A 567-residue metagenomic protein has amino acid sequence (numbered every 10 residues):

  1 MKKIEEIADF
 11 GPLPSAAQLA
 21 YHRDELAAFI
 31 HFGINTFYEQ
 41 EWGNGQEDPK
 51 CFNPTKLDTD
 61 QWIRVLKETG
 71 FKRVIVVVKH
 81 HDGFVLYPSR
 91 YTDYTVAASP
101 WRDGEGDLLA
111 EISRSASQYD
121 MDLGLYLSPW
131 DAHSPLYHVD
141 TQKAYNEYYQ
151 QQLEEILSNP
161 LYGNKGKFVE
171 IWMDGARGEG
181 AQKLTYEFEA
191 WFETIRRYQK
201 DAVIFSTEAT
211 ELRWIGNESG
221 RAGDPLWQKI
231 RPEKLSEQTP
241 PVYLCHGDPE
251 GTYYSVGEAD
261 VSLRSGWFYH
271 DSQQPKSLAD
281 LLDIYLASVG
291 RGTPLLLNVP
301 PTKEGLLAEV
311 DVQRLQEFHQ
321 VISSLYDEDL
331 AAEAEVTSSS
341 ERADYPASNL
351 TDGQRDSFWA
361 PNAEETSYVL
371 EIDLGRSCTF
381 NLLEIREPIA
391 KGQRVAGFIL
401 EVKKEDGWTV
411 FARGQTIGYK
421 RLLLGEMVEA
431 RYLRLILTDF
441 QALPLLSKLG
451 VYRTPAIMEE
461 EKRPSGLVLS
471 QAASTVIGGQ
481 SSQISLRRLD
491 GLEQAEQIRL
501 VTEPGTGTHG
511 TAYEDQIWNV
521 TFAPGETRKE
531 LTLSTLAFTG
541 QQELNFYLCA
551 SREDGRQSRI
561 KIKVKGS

Functional and structural regions predicted by a protein language model:
M1-T366, E371-D373, E384-R394, E401-V402 (+3 more regions): Mature catalytic domains of secreted/periplasmic carbohydrate-active enzymes
T366-S367, G375-L382, A430, L492: Extended extracellular/luminal ectodomain segments enriched in beta-structured repeat modules
Y368-L370, N381, Q480-I484: Structural beta-strand segments of beta-rich domains
G375-S377, P388-A390, F440, L489-E493 (+1 more regions): Short solvent-exposed strand-capping/beta-turn motif centered on an Asx-Ser/Thr pair
V402-W408, E503-G507: Change "in extracellular beta-sheet-rich domains … of secreted and cell-surface proteins" to "in beta-sheet-rich domains
W408-T409, R559: Tryptophan-centered short beta-strand motifs
L424-M427, T535-A537: Short, flexible loop/turn segments at beta-strand junctions in immunoglobulin-like and fibronectin type III
E460-S567: Short boundary segments that mark the start of a structured unit
